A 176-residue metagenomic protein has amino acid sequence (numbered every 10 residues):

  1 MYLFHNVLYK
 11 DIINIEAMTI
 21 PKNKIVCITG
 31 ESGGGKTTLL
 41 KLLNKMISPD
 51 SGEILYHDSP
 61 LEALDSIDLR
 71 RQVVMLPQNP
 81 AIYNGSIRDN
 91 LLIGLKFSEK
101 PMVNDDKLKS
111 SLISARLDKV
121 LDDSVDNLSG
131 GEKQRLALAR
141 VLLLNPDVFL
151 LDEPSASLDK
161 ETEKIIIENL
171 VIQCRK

Functional and structural regions predicted by a protein language model:
N44: Helix-to-loop junction immediately C-terminal to a conserved catalytic motif
G52-P60, L69: Conserved ABC transporter NBD signature motif
P80-I93, S98-E99: Conserved catalytic motifs of ABC-family nucleotide-binding domains
V103-V120: Conserved ABC ATPase "signature" region
S124-L128, E132: Conserved ABC ATPase signature
F149-E153: Catalytic Walker B motif of ABC-type/P-loop ATPase nucleotide-binding domains
K160-T162: Helix N-cap at the start of a conserved alpha-helix in ABC-type nucleotide-binding domains
